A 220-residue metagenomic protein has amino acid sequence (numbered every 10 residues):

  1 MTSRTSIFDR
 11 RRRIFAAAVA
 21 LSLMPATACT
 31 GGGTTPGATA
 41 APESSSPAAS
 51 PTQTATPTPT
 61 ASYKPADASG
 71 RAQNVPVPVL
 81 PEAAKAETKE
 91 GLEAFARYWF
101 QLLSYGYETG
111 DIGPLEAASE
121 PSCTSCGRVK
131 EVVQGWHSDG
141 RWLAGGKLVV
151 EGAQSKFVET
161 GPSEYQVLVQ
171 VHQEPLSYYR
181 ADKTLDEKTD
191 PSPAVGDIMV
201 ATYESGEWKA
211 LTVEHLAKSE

Functional and structural regions predicted by a protein language model:
M1-V77: Amphipathic, hydrophobic N-terminal targeting peptides for secretion and organelle import
S3-R12, L23-M24, G33-P42, F157-E220: Exposed beta-sheet edge and beta->alpha loop/turn motif
F8, Y63-R71, A86-T88, S104 (+2 more regions): Short, flexible segments with low predicted structural confidence
R12, L23, A66-S69, E87-G91 (+2 more regions): Short secondary-structure boundary micro-motifs
Q53-D67, N74-L80, K89-A96, P114-L115 (+2 more regions): Phosphate-binding glycine-rich loops and adjacent basic patches that engage nucleotide phosphates, nucleic-acid
G70-A144: Core segments of small alpha/beta cavity-forming domains
Q101-I112, E151-V167: N-terminal short leaders/motifs
D139-S155: A short, amphipathic edge element
